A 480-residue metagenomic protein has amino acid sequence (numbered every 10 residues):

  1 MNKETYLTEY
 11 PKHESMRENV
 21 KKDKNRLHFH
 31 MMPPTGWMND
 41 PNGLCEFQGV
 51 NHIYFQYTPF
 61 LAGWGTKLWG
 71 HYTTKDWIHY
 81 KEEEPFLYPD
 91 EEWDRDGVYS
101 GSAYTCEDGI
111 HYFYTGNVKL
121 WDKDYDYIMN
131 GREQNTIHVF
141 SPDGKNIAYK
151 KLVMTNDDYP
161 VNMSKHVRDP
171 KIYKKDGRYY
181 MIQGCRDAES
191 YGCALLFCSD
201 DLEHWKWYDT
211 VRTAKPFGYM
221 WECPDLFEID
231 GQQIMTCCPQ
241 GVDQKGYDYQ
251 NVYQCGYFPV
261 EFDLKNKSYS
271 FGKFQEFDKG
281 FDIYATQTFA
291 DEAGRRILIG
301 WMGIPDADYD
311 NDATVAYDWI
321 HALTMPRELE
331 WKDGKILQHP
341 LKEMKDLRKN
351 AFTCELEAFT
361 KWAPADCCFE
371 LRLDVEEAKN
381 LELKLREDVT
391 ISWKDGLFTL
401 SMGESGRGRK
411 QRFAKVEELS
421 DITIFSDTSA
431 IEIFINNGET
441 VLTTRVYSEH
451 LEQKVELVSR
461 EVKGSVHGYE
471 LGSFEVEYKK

Functional and structural regions predicted by a protein language model:
M1-D169, K174-F217, D230-K279, M302-A351 (+4 more regions): Beta-rich carbohydrate-recognition and catalytic domains
P11-R17, Y253-K480: Beta-rich accessory regions
M220-W221: A short, glycine/Asx- and small/polar-enriched loop/turn that sits immediately N-terminal to a beta-strand
